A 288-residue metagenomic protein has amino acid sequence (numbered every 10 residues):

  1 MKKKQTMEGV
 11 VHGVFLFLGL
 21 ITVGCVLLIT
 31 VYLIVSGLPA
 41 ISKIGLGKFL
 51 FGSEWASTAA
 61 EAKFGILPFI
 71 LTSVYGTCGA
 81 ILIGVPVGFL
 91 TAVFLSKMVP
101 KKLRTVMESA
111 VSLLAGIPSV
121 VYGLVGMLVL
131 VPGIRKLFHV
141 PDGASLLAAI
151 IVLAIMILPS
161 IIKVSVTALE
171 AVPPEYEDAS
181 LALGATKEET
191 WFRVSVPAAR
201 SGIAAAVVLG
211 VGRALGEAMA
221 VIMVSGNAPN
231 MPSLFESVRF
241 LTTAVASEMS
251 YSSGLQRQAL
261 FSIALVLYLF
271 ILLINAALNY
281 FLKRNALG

Functional and structural regions predicted by a protein language model:
M1-G19, L278-G288: Transmembrane alpha-helical segments of polytopic membrane transport and secretion proteins
H12, V87-G126, G288: Cytoplasmic-entry segments and transmembrane alpha-helices of multi-pass inner-membrane transporters
I66-F94: Transmembrane alpha-helix signature in integral membrane proteins
S112-A154: Generic hydrophobic transmembrane alpha-helix motif, especially the helices
P118, L183-G184, P197: Glycine/proline-centered hinge or cleavage motifs at structural transition points of membrane proteins
V164-S165, K187-I222: Transmembrane alpha-helices
V166-E170, P174, L181, S250-G288: C-terminal transmembrane helix and the adjacent membrane-cytosol boundary/short C-terminal tail of inner/organellar
V221-L267: Interhelical loop and adjacent transmembrane-helix boundary motif in polytopic membrane transport permeases
